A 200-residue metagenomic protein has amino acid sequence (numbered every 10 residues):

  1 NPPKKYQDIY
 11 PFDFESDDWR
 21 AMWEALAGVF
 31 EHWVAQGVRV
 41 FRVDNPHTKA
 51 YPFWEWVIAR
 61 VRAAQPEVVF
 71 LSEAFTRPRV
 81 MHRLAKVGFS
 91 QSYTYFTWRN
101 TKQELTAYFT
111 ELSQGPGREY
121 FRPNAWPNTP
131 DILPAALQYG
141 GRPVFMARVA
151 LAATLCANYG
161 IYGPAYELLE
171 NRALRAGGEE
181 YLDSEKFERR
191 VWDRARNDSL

Functional and structural regions predicted by a protein language model:
N1-R42, P46-S199: Alpha-amylase-like alpha-glycosidases and glucanotransferases acting on alpha-linked glucans and related
